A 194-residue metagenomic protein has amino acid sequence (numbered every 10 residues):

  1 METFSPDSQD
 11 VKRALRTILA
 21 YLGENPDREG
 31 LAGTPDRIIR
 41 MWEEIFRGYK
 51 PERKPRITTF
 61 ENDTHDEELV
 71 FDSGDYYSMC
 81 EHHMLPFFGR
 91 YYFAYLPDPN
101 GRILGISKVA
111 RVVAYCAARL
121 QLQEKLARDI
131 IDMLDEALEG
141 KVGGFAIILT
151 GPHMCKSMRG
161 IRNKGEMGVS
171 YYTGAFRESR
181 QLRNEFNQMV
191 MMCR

Functional and structural regions predicted by a protein language model:
M1-R194: A domain-level signal for the structural core that forms small-molecule/cofactor-binding pockets and catalytic centers
